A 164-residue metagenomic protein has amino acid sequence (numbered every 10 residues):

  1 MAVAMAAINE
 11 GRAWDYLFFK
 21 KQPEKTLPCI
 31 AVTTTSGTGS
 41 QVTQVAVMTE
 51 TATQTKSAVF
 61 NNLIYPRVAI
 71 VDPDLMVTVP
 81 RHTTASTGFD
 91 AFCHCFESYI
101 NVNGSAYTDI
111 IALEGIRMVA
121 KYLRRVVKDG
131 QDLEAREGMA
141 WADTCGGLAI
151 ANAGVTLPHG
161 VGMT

Functional and structural regions predicted by a protein language model:
M1-D74: Glycine/threonine-rich beta-strand-loop-alpha-helix active-site module that forms ligand/phosphate-binding
K20, G154-P158: Active-site nucleophile and cofactor-binding loops and adjacent substrate-binding regions of central metabolic enzymes
T33, F92, H159: Short, conserved catalytic/metal-binding motifs centered on acidic residues
V45-A153: Carboxylate- and glycine-rich phosphate/diphosphate-binding segment that chelates Mg2+/Mn2+
G160-T164: Catalytic phosphate/nucleotide-handling subdomain of diverse soluble enzymes
